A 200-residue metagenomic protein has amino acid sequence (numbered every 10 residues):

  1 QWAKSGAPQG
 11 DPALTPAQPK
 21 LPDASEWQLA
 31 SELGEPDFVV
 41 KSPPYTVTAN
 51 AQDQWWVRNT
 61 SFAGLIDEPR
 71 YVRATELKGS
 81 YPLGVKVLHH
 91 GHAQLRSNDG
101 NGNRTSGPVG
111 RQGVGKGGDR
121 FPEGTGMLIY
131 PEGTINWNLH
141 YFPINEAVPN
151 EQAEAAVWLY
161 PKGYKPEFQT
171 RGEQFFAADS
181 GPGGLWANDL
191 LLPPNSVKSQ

Functional and structural regions predicted by a protein language model:
Q1-F62, E132-N138: Aromatic- and Gly/Pro-enriched helix-to-coil junctions and flexible linker segments
V47-Q54, Q112-G117, A178-G183: Extracellular beta-rich ligand/substrate-recognition surface
N59-Y71, T125-Y130, P161, N188-Q200: Extracellular and analogous surface-interaction loops
I66, G79-V87, P143-V148: Extended, low-complexity, turn-rich repeat/linker tracts enriched in Gly/Pro/Ser/Thr and Asp/Glu that occur
V72-T75, G126-I144: Noncatalytic modules at the cell exterior or secretory-pathway interfaces, chiefly beta-strand-rich lectin/adhesion
G79-P82, H92-N101, E154-P166: Short edge-strand/loop segments of extracellular domains
P82-G124: A surface-exposed loop-and-adjacent beta-strand signature within N-terminal beta-sandwich domains that mediate ligand
A147-Q200: Extracellular secretory-pathway ectodomains of glycoproteins
